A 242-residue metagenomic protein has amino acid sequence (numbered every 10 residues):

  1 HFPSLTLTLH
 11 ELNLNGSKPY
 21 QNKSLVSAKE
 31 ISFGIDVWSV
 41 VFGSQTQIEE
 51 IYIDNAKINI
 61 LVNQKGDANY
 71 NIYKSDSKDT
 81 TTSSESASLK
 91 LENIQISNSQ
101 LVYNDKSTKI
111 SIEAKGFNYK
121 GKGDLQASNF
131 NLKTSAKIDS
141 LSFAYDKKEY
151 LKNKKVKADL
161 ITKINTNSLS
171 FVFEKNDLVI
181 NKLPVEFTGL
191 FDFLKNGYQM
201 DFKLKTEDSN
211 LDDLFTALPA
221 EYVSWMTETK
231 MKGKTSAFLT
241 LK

Functional and structural regions predicted by a protein language model:
H1-D67, T81-N104, K122-S135, L141 (+3 more regions): Flexible beta-edge/linker motif
F2, N167, N181, L194-N196: Short strand-connecting beta-turns/loops that link adjacent beta-strands
N15-G16, K109-I110, S140, V179-I180 (+1 more regions): Short, surface-exposed beta-strand-loop junctions and turns on beta-sheet-rich folds
P19-I35, I48, S107-K120, K148-L160 (+2 more regions): Amphipathic hydrophobic-ligand
G66-A68, L214-P219: Short, flexible, mixed-charge acidic loops at enzyme active sites
I72-T108, Q126, N131-S135, D159-V179 (+2 more regions): Solvent-exposed beta-strand/coil patches in large extracellular/periplasmic or lumenal scaffold regions
A144: Peptidyl-prolyl cis-trans isomerase
E207-L211: Structural signature of outer-membrane beta-barrel domains
